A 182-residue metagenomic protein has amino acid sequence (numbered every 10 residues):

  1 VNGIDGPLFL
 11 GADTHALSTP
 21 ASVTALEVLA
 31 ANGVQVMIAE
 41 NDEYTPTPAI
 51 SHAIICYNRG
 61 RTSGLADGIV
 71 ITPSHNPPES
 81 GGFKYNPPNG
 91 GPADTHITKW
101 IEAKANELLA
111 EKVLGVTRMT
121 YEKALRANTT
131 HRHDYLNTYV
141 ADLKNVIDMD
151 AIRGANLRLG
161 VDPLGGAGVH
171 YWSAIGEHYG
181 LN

Functional and structural regions predicted by a protein language model:
V1, D42-P46, R132-V140: Phosphate/oxyanion-binding active-site loops and adjacent basic polyanion-contact surfaces
V1, I50-Y57, Y139, L143-I147: Generic hydrophobic alpha-helical segments
V1, S22-A25, T47-I54, G68 (+4 more regions): Small-side-chain structural scaffolding
I4-S80, I175-N182: N-terminal small/polar loop signature for handling phosphorylated ligands or for N-terminal nucleophile
R61, E79-N182: Gly/Ser/Thr-enriched, mixed-charge loops and adjacent short helices that form phosphate/oxyanion-binding elements
